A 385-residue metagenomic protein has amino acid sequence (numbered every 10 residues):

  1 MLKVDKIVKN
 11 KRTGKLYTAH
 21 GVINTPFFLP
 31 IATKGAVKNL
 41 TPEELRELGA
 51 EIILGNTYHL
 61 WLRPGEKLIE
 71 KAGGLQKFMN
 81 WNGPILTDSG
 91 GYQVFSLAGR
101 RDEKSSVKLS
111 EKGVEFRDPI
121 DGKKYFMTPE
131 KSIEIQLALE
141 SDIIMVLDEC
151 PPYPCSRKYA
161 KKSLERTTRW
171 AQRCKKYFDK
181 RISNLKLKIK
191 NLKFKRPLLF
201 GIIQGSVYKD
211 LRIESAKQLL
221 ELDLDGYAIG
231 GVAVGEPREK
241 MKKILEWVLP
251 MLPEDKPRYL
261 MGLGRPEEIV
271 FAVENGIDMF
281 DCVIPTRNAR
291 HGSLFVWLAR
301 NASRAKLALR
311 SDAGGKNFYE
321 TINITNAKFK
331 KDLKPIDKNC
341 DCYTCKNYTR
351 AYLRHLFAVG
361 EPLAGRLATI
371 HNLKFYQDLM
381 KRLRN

Functional and structural regions predicted by a protein language model:
M1-R181, A327-K330: Non-catalytic, usually N-terminal nucleic-acid engagement modules in DNA/RNA processing proteins
T25, A50-E51, W81-I85, E140-I143 (+4 more regions): Short, well-ordered coil/turn segments that N-cap beta-strands
K104, D179-R196, L298-K316: Intrinsic disorder/low-complexity segments
S132, S163, T167-W170, C174 (+5 more regions): Alpha-helical packing segments of well-folded alpha/beta enzyme cores
E140, A171, K175-F178, D223 (+3 more regions): Structural signal for hydrophobic packing residues in well-ordered secondary-structure cores of soluble enzyme domains
P152-R157, K161, G226-V232, P362-G365: Glycine- and acidic
R181, L198-L298, G315-I336: Glycine-rich phosphate/ribose-binding loops and adjacent secondary-structure elements that form binding surfaces
V283-L298, G315-R384: Gly/Ser/Thr/Ala-enriched C-terminal appendages of enzymes
